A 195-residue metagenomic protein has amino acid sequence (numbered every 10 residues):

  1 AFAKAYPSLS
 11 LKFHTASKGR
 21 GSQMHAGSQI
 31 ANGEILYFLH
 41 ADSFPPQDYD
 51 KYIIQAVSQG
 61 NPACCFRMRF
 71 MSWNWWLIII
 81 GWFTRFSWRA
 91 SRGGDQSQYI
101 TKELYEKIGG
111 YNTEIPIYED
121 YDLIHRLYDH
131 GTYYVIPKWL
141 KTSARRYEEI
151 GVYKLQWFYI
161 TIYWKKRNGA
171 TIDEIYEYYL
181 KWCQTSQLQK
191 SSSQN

Functional and structural regions predicted by a protein language model:
A1-T15: Acidic donor-binding segment of Leloir-type glycosyltransferases
H14-A31: Glycine-rich, basic loop-to-helix element that forms the pyrophosphate-binding segment of sugar-nucleotide handling
L36: Short aromatic/hydrophobic "clamp" motif used to bind/position activated sugar donors
H40-P46: The conserved acidic donor/metal-binding loop of glycosyltransferases
Q47-W75: Conserved donor NDP-sugar-binding/catalytic core segment of glycosyltransferases
A63-M71, F83-I100: A recurrent flexible, glycine/aromatic-enriched loop bordering the glycosyltransferase active site that acts as
L104-G109, E114-Y134, W139: A short, conserved alpha-helix in the catalytic core of glycosyltransferases
D129-N195: Hydrophobic helical membrane-anchoring modules
